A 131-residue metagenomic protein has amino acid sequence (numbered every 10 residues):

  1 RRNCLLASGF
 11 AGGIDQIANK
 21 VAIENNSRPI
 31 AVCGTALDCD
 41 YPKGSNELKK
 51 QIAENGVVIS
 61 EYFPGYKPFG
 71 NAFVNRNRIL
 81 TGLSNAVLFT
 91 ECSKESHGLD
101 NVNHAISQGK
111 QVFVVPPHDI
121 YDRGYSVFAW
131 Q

Functional and structural regions predicted by a protein language model:
R1-Q131: Glycine-biased, small-residue-rich flexible motifs in mid-sequence functional cores and linkers
